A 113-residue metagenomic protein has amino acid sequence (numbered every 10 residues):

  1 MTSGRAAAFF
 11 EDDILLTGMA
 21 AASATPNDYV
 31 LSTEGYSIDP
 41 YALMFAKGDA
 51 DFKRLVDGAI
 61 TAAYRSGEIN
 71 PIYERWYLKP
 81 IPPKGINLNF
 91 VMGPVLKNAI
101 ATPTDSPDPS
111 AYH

Functional and structural regions predicted by a protein language model:
M1-F10, I14, A22: Short helices/loops that flank or line small-molecule/ion binding pockets
T2, D57-T61: Generic hydrophobic alpha-helical scaffold/packing signal
A6, G48, R65-I69: Amphipathic alpha-helical protein-protein interaction surfaces
A7-D12, Y29-V30, Y64: Paired acidic/hydrophobic, glycine-rich loop segments that form the ligand-binding mouth/hinge of periplasmic-binding
D13, A21-D57, K79-A101: Periplasmic-binding protein-like
L15-L16, I69: Alpha-helix capping/helix-boundary segments
I60-Y77: Periplasmic-binding protein-like
L96-H113: Tryptophan-rich aromatic "cage" segments
